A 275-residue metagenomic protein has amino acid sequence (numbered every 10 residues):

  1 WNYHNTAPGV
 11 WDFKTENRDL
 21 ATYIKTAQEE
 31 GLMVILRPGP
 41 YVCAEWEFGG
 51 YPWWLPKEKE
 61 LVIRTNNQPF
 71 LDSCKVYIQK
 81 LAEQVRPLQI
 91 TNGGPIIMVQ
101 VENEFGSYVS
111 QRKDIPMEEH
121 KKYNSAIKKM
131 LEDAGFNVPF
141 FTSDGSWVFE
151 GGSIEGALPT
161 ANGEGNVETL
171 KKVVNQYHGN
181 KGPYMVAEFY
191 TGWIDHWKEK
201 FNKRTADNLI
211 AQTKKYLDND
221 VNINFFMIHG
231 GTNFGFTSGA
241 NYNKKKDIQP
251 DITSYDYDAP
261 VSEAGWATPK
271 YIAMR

Functional and structural regions predicted by a protein language model:
W1-G49, K128-D133: Aromatic-lined substrate-binding rim segments of carbohydrate-active enzymes
W1-H4, R37-W46, I97-E104, D144-W147 (+2 more regions): Short, solvent-exposed turn/loop segments enriched in Gly/Ser/Thr/Pro and often Arg
W1-K25, K57-Q68, N175-K181, M185-L209: Aromatic/His-enriched, Gly/Pro-containing loop or helix-boundary segments that lie immediately adjacent to catalytic
A7-P8, R37-G39, E45-G50, V109-R112 (+5 more regions): Short, solvent-exposed loop/turn and secondary-structure capping segments
Q28, L32, D133, N162-S262 (+2 more regions): Catalytic-core region of carbohydrate-active enzymes that cleave or remodel glycosidic bonds
Q28-V34, I90-I97, F136-P139, E155-A157 (+2 more regions): Short, well-ordered coil/turn segments that N-cap beta-strands
V42-E83: Active-site-adjacent "subsite" loops/lids of carbohydrate-active enzymes
P69-I154: Active-site neighborhood of glycoside hydrolase catalytic domains
